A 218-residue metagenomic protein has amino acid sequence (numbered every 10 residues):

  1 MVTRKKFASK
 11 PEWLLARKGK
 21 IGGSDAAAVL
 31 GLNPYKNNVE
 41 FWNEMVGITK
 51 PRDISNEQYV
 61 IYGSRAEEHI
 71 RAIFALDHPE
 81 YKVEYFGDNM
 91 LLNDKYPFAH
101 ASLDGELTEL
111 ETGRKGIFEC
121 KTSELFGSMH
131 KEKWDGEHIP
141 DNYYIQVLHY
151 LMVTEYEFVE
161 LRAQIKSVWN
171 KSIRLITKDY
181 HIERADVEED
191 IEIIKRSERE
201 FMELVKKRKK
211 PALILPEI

Functional and structural regions predicted by a protein language model:
M1-R65: Charged, glycine-rich intrinsically disordered N-terminal tails and low-complexity linkers that flank
V39, R71, V147: Generic structural marker for isolated residues within well-ordered, non-membrane alpha-helices of soluble domains
V46-I48, A66-E68, A72, G87-N89 (+1 more regions): Short glycine-rich, polar/acidic loop-and-turn segments at beta strand-coil junctions
V60-Y85: Acidic-basic catalytic patches of nuclease active cores, encompassing PD-(D/E)XK and other metal-cofactor nuclease
D77-L103, L107-V205: Nucleic-acid nuclease catalytic cores
E198-I218: Helix-loop elements that line ligand-binding/catalytic pockets
